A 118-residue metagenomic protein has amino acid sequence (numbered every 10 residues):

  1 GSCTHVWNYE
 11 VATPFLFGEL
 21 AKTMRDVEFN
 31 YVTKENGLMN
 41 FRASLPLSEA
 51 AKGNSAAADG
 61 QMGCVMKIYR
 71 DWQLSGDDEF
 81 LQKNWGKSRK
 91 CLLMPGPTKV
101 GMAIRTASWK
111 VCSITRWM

Functional and structural regions predicted by a protein language model:
G1-T115: Substrate-binding groove/exosite segments of carbohydrate-active enzymes
